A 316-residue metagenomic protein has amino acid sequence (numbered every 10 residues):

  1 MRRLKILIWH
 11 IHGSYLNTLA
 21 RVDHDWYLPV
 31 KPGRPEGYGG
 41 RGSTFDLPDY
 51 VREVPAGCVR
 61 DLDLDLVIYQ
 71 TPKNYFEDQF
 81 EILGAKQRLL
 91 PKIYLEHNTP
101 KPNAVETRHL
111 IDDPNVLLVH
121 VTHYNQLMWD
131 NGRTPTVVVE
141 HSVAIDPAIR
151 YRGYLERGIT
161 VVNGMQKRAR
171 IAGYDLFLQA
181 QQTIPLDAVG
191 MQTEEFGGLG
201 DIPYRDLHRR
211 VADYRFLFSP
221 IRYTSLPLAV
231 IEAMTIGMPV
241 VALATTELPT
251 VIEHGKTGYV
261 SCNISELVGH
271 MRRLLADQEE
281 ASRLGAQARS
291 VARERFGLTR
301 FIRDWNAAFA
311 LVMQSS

Functional and structural regions predicted by a protein language model:
H12-Y15, H24-N115, H123-L127: Extended catalytic core of nucleotide-activated donor transferases of GT-like folds
L28, M128-N131, S142-Y204: Conserved catalytic-core segment of nucleotide-activated headgroup transferases in glycan assembly
N103-T107, P114-T136, A148, A169-A172: A short, active-site helix/loop in glycosyltransferases that binds the activated sugar's phosphate group
H208, I231-T235, T246-T250, K256: Short alpha-helical segment that forms part of, or immediately flanks, the ligand-binding pocket in carbohydrate-active
R222: Aromatic "clamp/platform" in nucleotide-sugar-dependent glycosyltransferases that forms part of the donor/acceptor
P239-A242: Short hydrophobic beta-strand element within catalytic cores of glycosyltransferases and related nucleotide-activated
H254-S265, R273-E279: Conserved acidic donor-binding segment of nucleotide-sugar-dependent glycosyltransferases
A276-Q314: A charged, aromatic-enriched C-terminal amphipathic alpha-helix characteristic of glycosyltransferases across folds
